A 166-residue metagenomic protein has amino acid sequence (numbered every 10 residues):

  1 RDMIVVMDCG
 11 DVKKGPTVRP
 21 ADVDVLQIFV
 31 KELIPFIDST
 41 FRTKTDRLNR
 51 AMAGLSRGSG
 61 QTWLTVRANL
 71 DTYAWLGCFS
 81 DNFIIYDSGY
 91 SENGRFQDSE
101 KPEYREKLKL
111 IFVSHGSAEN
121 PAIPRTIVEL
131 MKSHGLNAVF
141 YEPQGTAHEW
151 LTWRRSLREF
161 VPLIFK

Functional and structural regions predicted by a protein language model:
R1-K166: Non-catalytic cap/lid and distal C-terminal segments of serine-dependent acyl enzymes
